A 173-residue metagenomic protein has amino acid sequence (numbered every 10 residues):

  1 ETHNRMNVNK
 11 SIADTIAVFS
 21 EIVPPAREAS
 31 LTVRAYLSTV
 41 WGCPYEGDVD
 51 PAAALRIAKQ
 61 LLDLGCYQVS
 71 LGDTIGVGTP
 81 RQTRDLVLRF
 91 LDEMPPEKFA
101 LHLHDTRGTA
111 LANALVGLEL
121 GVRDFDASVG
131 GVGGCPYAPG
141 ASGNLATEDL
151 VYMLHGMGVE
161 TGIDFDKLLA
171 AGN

Functional and structural regions predicted by a protein language model:
E1-N173: Catalytic cores and adjacent flexible loops of soluble metabolic enzymes that perform enolate/carbanion chemistry on
